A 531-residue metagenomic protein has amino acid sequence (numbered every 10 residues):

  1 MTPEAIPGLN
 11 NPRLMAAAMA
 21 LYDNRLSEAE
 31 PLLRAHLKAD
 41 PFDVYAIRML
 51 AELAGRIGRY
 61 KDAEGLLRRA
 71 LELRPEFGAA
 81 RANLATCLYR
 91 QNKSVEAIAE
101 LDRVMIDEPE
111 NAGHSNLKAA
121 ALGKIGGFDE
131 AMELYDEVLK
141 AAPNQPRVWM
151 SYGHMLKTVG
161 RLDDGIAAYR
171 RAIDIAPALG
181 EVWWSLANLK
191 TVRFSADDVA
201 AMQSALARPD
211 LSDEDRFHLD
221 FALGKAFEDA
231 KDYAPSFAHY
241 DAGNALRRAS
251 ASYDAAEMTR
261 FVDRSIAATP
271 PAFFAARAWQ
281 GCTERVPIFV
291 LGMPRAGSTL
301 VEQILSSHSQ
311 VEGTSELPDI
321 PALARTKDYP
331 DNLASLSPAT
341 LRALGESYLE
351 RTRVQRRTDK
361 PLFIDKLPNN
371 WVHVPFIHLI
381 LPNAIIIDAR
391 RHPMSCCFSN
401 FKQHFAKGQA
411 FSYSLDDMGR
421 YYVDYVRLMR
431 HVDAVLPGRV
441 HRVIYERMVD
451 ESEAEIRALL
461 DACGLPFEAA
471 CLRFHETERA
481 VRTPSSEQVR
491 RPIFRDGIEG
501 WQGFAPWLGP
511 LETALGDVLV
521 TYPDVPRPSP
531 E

Functional and structural regions predicted by a protein language model:
M1-T358, P528-E531: Alpha-helical solenoid repeat scaffolds of the TPR/TPR-like class and their adjacent stem/linker regions that mediate
V159, A168, I173, V311-T314 (+4 more regions): PAPS-dependent sulfotransferase catalytic domain
A205, P209-D213, T513-P523: Short amphipathic alpha-helical segments with coiled-coil-like heptad repeat character
